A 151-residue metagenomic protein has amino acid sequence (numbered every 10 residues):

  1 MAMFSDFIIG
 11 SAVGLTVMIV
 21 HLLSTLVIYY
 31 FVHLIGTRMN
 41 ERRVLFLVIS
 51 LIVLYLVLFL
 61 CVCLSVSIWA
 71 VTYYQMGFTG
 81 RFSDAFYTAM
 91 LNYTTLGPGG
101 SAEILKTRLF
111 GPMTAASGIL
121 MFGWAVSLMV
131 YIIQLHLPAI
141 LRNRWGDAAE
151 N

Functional and structural regions predicted by a protein language model:
M1-A12: Feature marks short, highly hydrophobic, charge-poor N-terminal signal-anchor/signal peptide-like helices that anchor
S11-V17, H21, D84-A89, Y93 (+1 more regions): Pore domain of cation channels
V20-G36: Membrane-water interface of transmembrane alpha-helices
H33-L45: Membrane interface segments of multi-pass transport proteins and intramembrane proteases
L45-C63: Interfacial helix-start motif at the membrane-water boundary
L60-T88: Outer-pore turret/helix-boundary of cation channels
P138-N151: Short, highly charged, low-complexity non-transmembrane loops/tails of multi-pass membrane proteins
